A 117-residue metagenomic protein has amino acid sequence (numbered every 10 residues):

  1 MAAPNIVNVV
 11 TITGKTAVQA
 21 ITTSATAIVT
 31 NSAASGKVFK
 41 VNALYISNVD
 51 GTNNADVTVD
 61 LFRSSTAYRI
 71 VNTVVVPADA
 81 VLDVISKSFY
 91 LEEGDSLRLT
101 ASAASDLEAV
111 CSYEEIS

Functional and structural regions predicted by a protein language model:
M1-K37, A101-S117: C-terminal interaction-tip segments
K37-A43, L91-E93: Short, solvent-exposed loop/turn segments enriched in Ser/Thr/Gly
N42-S47, S96-L99: Buried hydrophobic-core signal for structured, non-transmembrane domains
N48, L61-R63, Y113-E115: Residue-level signal for short segments within beta-strands and strand-turn junctions of well-structured beta-sheet
N48-D56, A103-L107: Extended, low-complexity, turn-rich repeat/linker tracts enriched in Gly/Pro/Ser/Thr and Asp/Glu that occur
G51-T73: Short, surface-exposed beta-strand/strand-loop-strand elements in extracellular ectodomains
S65-S96: Intrinsically disordered, low-complexity Pro/Gly/Ser/Thr-rich segments with frequent PxxP/GP/PP motifs and embedded
